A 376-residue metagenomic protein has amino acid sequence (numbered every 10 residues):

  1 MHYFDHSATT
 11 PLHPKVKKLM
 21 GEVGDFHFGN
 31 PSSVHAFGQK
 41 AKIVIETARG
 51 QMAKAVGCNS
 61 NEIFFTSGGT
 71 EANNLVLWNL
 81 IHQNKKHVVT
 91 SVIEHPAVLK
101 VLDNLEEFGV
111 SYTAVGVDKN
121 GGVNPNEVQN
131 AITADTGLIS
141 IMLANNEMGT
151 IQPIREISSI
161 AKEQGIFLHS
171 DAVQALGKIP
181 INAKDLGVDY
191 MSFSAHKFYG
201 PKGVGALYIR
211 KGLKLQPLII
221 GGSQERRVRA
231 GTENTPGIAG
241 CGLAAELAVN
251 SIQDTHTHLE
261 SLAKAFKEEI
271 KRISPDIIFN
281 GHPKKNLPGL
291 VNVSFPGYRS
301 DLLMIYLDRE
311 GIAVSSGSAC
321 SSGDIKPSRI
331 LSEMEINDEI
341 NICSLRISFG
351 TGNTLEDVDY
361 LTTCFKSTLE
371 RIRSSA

Functional and structural regions predicted by a protein language model:
M1-A376: Pyridoxal 5′-phosphate
